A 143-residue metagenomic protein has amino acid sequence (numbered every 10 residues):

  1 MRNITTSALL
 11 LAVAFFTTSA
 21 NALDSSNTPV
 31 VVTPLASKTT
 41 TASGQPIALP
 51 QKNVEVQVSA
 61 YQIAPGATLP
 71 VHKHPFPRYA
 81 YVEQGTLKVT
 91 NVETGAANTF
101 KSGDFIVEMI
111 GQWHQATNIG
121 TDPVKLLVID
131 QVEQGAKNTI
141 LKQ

Functional and structural regions predicted by a protein language model:
M1-A8: Bacterial N-terminal signal peptides that target proteins for export
A14, S19-Q57, T90, T99 (+2 more regions): A short, N-terminal "cap"/entry segment at the start of jelly-roll beta-barrel domains of the cupin/DSBH fold
Q51-V54, T68-Y79: A short beta-loop-beta micro-motif enriched in histidine and acidic residues
I63, T94-G111: Short acidic-glycine-tyrosine-enriched beta hairpin
T68-P70, K88, I106-T117: Histidine-centered metal-chelating micro-motifs
L69-H74, N91, N98, T117-I119: Short histidine-centered beta-strand/loop micro-motifs that create catalytic or ligand/metal-coordination sites
P75-T94: Glycine- and acidic-residue-biased ligand/ion/polar-headgroup-sensing regions
Q112-A136: Ligand-binding loop in jelly-roll beta-barrel domains
